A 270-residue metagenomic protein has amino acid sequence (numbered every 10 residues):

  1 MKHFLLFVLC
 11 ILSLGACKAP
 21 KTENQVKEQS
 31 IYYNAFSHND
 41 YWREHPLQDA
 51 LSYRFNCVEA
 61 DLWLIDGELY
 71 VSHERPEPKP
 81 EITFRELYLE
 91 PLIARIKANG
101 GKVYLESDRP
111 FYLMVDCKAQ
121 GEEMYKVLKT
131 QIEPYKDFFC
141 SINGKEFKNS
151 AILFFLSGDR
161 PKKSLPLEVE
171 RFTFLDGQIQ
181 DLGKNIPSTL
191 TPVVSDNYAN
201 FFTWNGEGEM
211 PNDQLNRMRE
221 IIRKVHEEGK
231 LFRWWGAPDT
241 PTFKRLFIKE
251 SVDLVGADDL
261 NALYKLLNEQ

Functional and structural regions predicted by a protein language model:
M1-F4: Positively charged n-region of N-terminal signal peptides that target proteins for export
L6-L9, N24: Residue-level marker of intrinsically disordered, low-complexity segments enriched for small/polar residues
V8-A16: Hydrophobic h-region of N-terminal signal peptides that target proteins for export in Gram-negative bacteria
C17-Q270: Phosphate-group recognition and catalysis centered on beta-loop-alpha active-site segments
